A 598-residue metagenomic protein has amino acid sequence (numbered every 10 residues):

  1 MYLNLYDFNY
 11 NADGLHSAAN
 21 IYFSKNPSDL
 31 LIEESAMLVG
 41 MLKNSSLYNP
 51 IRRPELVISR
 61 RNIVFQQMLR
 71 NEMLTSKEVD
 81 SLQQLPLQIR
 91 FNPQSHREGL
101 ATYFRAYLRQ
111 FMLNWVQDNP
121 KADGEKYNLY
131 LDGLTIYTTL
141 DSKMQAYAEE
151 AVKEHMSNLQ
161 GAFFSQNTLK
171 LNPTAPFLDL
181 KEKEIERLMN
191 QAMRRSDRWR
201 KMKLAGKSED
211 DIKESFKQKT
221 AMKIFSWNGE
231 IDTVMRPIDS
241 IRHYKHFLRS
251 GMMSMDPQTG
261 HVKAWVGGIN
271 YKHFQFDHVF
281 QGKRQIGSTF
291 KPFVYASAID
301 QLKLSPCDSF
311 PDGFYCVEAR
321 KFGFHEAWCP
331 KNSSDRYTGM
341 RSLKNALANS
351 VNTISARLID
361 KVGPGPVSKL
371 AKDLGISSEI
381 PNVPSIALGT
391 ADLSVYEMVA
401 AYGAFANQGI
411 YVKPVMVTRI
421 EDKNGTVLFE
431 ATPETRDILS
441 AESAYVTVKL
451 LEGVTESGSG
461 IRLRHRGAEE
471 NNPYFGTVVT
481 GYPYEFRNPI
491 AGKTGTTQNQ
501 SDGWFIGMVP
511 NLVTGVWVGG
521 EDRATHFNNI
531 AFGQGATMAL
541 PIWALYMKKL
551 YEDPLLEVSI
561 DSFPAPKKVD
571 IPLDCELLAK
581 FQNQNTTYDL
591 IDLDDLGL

Functional and structural regions predicted by a protein language model:
M1-K201, L358, K372-D373, S377-E379 (+3 more regions): Non-catalytic, structured segments within soluble enzyme domains
Y2, A19-Y22, N44-P50, N128-L134 (+9 more regions): Flexible glycine/proline-enriched surface loops and loop-helix/loop-strand junctions
L3-N11, S28, I32-N44, Q110-D118 (+12 more regions): Glycine-rich, acidic and aromatic/proline-enriched surface loops and short helix-turn segments that act as binding
F8-H16, S28-S35, P50, P54-R61 (+17 more regions): Solvent-exposed, acidic/flexible segments
K25-S28, N92-E98, Y103, L304-V367 (+2 more regions): Conserved catalytic neighborhood of penicillin-recognizing serine enzymes
T138, S142-N158, N190-D256, H261 (+6 more regions): A penicillin-recognizing enzyme superfamily signal
D277-K321, H325, S457, K548: Active-site rim segments in enzyme catalytic domains, especially the processed small/beta chain of N-terminal
F324-C329, K361-A400, G409: Mid-domain, small-residue-enriched loop/turn segments at the edges of structured enzyme/sensor domains
